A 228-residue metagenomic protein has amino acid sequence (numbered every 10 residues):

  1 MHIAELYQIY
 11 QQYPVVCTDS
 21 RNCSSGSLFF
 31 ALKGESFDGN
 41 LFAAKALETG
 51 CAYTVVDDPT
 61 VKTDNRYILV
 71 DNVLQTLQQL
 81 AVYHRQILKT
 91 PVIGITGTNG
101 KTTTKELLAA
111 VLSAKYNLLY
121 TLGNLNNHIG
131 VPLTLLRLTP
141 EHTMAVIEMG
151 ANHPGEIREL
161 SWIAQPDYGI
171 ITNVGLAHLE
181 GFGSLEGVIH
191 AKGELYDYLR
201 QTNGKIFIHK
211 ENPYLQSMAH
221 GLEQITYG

Functional and structural regions predicted by a protein language model:
M1-I3, E35-G39, Y67-I68, R85-V92 (+2 more regions): Short, mixed-charge, low-aromatic patches
M1-Q79, Y83: N-terminal leader/targeting and accessory segments in enzymes
M1-Y7, D64-I68, K105-A109, K205-F207 (+2 more regions): A generic structural signal for ordered secondary structure
Q11, K33, L185-E186, H220-G228: Adenine nucleotide phosphate-binding catalytic loops in nucleotide-utilizing enzymes
C17-T18, A31, V56, L69-V70 (+5 more regions): Structural signal for conserved beta-strand scaffold positions within catalytic alpha/beta enzyme cores
T76-K210, Y214-L222: Phosphate-binding loop of NTP-binding sites
